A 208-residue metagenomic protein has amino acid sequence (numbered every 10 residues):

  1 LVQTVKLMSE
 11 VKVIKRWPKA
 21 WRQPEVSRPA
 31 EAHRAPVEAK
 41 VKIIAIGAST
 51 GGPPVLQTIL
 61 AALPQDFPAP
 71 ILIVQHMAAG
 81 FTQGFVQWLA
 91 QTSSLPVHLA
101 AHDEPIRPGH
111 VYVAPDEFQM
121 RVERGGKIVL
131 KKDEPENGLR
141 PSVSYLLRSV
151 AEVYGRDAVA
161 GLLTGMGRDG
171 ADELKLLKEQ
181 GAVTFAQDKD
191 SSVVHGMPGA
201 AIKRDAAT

Functional and structural regions predicted by a protein language model:
L1-T208: Conserved acid/base catalytic micro-environments in cytosolic active-site loops
